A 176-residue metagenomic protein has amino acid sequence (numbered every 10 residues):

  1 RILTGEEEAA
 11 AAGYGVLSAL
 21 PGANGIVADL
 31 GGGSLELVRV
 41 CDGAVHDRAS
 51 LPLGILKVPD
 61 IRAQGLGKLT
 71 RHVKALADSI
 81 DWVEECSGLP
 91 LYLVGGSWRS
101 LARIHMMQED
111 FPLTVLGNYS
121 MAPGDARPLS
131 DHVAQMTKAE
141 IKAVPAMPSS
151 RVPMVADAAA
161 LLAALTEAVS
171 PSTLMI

Functional and structural regions predicted by a protein language model:
R1-N24, R39-I176: Helical "lid/coupling" subdomains associated with nucleotide-phosphate turnover
A28-S34, V94-S97: A short acidic Gly-Thr/Ser loop motif
